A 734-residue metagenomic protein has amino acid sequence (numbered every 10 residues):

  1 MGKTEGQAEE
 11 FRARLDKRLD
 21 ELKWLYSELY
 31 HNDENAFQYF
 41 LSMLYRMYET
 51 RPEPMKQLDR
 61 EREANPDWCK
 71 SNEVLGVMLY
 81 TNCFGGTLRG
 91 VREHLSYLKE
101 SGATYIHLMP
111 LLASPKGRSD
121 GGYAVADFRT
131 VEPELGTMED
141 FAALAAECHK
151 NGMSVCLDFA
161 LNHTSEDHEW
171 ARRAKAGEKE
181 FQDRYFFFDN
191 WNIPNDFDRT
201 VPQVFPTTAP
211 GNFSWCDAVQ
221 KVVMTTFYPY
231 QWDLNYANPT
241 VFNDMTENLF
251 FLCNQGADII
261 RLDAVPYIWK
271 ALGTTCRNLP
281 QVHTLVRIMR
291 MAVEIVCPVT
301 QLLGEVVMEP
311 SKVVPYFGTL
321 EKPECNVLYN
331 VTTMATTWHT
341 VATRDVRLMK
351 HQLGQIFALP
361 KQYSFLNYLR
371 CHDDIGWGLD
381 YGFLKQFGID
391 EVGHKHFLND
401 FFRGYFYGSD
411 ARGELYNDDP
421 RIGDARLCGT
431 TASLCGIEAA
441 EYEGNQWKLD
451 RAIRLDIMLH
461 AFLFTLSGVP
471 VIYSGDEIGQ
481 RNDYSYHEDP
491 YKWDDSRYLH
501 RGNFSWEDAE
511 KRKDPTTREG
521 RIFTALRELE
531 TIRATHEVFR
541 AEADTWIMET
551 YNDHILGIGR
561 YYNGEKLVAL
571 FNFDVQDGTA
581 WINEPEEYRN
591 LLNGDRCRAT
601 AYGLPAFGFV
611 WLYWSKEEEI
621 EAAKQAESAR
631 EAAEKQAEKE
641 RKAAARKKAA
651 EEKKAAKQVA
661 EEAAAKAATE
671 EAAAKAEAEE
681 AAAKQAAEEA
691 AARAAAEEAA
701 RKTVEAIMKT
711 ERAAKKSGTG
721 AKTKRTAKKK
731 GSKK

Functional and structural regions predicted by a protein language model:
M1-A643, K648, K722-R725: Active-site and adjacent substrate-binding regions of carbohydrate-active enzymes
A623-K715: Long, low-complexity, compositionally biased polyampholytic IDRs enriched for Lys/Glu and Gln/Arg
R712-S732: Arg/Lys-rich, intrinsically disordered low-complexity tails that mediate electrostatic binding and condensation
